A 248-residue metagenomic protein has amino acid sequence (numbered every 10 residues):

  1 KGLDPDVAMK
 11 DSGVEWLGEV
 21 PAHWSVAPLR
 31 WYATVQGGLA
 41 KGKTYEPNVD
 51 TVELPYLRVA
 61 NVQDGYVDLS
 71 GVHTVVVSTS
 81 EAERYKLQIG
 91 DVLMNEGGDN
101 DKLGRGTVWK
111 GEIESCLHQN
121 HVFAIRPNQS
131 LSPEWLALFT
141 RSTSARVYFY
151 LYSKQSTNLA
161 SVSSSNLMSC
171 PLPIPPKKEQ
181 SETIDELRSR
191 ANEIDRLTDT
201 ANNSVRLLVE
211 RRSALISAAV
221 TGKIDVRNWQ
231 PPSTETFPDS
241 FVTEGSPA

Functional and structural regions predicted by a protein language model:
K1-P5, P173-A248: Amphipathic alpha-helical coiled-coil/heptad-repeat segments
A8-K41, S169, P173-S181, D185-R196 (+1 more regions): Non-catalytic DNA-recognition/assembly elements of restriction-modification systems
G13, R30-E46, A60-V92, E235 (+1 more regions): Sequence-specific dsDNA recognition surfaces
Q63-T74, V92-H118, E134-L138, V147-Y152: Short, ligand-facing micro-motifs at secondary-structure edges
S115-F123, K154-E182: A short glycine-rich beta-alpha junction/loop motif
L131-W135, K178-S181: Short, conserved charged micro-motifs
